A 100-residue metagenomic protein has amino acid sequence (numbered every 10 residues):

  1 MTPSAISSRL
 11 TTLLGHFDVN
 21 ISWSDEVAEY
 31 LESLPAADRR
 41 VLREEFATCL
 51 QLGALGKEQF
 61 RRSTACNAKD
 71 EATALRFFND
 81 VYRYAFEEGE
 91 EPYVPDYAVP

Functional and structural regions predicted by a protein language model:
M1, A37, V41, K69-A72 (+1 more regions): Alpha-helix boundary/N-cap detector
M1-Y30, G89-E90: Short terminal alpha-helical segments
I6-S7, T12-L13, N20, L50 (+1 more regions): Alpha-helical interaction segments
R9, E26, Y30, E45 (+2 more regions): Charge-rich, solvent-exposed alpha-helical interaction surfaces
D18-F60: Amphipathic alpha-helical interaction modules
S63-P100: Amphipathic alpha-helical binding modules
